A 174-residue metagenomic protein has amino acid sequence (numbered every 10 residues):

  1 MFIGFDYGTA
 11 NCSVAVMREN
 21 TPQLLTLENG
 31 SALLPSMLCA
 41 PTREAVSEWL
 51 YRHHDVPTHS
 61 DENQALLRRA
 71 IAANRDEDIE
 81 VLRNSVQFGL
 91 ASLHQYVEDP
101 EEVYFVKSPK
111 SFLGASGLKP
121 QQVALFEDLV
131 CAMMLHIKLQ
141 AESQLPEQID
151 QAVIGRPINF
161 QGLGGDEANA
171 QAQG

Functional and structural regions predicted by a protein language model:
M1-L24, E101-E102: Gly/Thr-rich phosphate-binding beta-strand-loop-beta motif of the actin/hexokinase/Hsp70
L25-G174: Phosphate-binding loop and its immediate beta->loop->alpha context in nucleotide/phosphate-handling enzymes
